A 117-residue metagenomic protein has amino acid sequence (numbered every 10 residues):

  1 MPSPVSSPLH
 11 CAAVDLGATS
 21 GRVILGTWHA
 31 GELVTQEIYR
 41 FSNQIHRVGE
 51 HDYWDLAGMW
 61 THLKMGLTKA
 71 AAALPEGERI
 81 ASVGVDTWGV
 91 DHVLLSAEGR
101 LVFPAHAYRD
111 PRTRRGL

Functional and structural regions predicted by a protein language model:
M1-F103, R115: N-terminal glycine/serine-rich phosphate-binding loop of ATP-dependent small-molecule kinases, especially carbohydrate
V102-D110: A mobile, often basic/glycine-rich helix-loop segment that functions as the active-site lid/recognition loop
R109-L117: Glycine-rich phosphate-binding loop plus the immediately following alpha-helix
